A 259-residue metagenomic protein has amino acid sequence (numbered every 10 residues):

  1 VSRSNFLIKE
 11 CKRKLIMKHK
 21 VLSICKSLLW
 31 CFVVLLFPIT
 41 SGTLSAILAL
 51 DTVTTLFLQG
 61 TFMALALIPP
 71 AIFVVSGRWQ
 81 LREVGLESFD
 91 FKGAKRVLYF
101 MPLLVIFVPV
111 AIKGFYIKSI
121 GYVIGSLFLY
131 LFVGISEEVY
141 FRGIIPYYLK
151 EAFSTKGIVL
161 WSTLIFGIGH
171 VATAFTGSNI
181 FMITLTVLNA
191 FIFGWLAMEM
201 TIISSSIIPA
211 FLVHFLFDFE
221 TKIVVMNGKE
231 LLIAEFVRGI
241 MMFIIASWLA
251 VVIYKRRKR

Functional and structural regions predicted by a protein language model:
V1-I16: Short, Lys/Arg-enriched N-terminal segments with co-localized hydrophobic residues within the first ~10-30 amino acids
K18-F32, V53-A66, S76-F107, E151-G157: Interfacial transmembrane-helix boundary/kink motif in multi-pass membrane proteins
I24-V75, I124-G125, E235-I244: Alpha-helical transmembrane segments in multi-pass membrane proteins
G77-R82, V251-R259: Membrane-interface capping segments at transmembrane-helix boundaries
A111-G121, F175-F181, N227-I233: Membrane-interface helix caps and helix-loop-helix hairpins in membrane proteins
Y130, G134, T155-V171: Small-polar-interrupted transmembrane alpha-helices in polytopic inner-membrane proteins
S136-W161, I202-S206: Membrane-interface helix/loop boundary segments of multi-pass membrane proteins
I183-G239: Functionally important transmembrane alpha-helices
